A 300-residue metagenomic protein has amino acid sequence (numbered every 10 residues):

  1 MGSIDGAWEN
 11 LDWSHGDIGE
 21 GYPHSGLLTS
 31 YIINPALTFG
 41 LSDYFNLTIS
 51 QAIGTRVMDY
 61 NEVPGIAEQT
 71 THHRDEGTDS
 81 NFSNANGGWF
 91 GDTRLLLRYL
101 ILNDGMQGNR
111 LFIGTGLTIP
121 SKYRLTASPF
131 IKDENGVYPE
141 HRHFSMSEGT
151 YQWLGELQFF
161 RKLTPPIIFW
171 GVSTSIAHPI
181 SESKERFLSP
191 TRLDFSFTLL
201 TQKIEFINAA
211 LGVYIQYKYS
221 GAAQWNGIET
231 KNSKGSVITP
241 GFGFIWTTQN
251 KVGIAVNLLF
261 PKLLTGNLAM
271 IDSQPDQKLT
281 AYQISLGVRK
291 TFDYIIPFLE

Functional and structural regions predicted by a protein language model:
M1-D5, N46-T48, R110-G114, F169-S173 (+4 more regions): Residue-level detector of the transmembrane beta-barrel scaffold of outer-membrane proteins
G6, P35-F39, L95-Y99, T115-L117 (+7 more regions): Residues on the lipid-exposed face of transmembrane beta-strands in outer-membrane beta-barrel proteins
G6-D12, I53-V57, I101, L117-Y123 (+5 more regions): Transmembrane beta-strands of outer-membrane beta-barrel pores
A7-I32, Q274: Surface-exposed strand-loop-strand hairpins of Gram-negative outer-membrane beta-barrel proteins
H15, E182-E300: Outer membrane beta-barrel transmembrane domains
T29-I33, D79, G87-T93, N109 (+4 more regions): Residues that define the transmembrane beta-barrel architecture of outer-membrane proteins
Y44, N103-L111, L125-T126, T164-I168 (+3 more regions): Short loop/turn motifs that connect adjacent beta-strands in outer-membrane beta-barrel proteins
D59-L188: Outer-membrane pore/translocation modules
